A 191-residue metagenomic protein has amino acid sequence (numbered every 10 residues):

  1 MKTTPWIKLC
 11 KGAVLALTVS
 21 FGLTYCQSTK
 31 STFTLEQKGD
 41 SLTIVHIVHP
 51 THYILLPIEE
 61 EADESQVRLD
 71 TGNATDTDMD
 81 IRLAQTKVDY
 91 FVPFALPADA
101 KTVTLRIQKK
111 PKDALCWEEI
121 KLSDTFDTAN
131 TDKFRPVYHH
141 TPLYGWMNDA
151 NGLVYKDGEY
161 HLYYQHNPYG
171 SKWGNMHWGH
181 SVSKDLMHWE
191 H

Functional and structural regions predicted by a protein language model:
M1-S31: Bacterial Sec-dependent N-terminal signal peptides
S28-H191: Beta-rich carbohydrate-recognition and catalytic domains
